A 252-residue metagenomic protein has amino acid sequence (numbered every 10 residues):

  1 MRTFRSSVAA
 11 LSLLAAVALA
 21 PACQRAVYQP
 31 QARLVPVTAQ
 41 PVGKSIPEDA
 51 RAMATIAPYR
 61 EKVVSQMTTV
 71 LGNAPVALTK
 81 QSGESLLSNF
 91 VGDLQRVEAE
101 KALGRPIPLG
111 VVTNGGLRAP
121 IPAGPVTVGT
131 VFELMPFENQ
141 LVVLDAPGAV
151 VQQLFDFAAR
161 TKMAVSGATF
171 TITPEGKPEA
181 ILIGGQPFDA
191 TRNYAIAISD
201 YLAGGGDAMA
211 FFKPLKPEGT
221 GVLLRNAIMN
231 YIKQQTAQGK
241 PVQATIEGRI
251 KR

Functional and structural regions predicted by a protein language model:
M1-S12: Bacterial N-terminal signal peptides that target proteins for export
A10-L13, V63-M67, P122-V126, S199-Y201: Short hydrophobic/aromatic-rich motifs at helix boundaries and adjacent loops
L19-A22: C-terminal motif of bacterial Sec signal peptides marking the signal peptidase cleavage site
R25-P41, N89-G92, R96-E98, G104-R252: Feature captures C-terminal
K44-T69: Post-signal-peptide N-terminal segment of Sec-exported extracytoplasmic proteins
R51, T55, Y59, T79-L87 (+3 more regions): Extracytoplasmic/periplasmic, Sec-exported soluble proteins
S65-S82, A208-F212: Acidic/histidine-rich, surface-exposed loop or edge segments in extracytoplasmic proteins
